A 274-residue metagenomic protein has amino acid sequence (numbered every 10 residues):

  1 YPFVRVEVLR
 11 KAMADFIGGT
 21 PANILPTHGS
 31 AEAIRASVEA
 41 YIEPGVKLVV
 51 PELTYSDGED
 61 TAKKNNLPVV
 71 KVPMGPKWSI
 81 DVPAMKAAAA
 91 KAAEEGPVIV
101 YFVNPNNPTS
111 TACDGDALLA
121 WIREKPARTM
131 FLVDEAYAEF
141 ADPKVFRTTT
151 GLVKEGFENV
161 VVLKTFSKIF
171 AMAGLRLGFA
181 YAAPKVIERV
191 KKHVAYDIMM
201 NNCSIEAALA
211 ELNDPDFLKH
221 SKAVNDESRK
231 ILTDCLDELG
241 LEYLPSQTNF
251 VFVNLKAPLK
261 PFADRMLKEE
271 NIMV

Functional and structural regions predicted by a protein language model:
R5, N159-D237, L241-L244: PLP-dependent aminotransferase class I/II
E7-K47: Phosphate-binding glycine-rich loop
A40-T61: Conserved PLP-anchoring active-site segment centered on the Schiff-base-forming lysine
V46, L67, A127-M130, D134 (+1 more regions): A short helix->loop->beta-strand "cap" motif at the edges of active sites that frequently abuts
E52, K71-P76: Short beta->alpha connector loops at strand-helix junctions that form conserved, small/polar/Pro-enriched
P76-K144: Active-site phosphate-binding strand-loop segment of PLP-dependent enzymes
T149-V160: Nucleotide-activated donor-binding/catalytic signature segment of Leloir-type glycosyltransferases, i.e., the conserved
D226, E238-E270: Conserved PLP-binding catalytic core of the aspartate aminotransferase-like
